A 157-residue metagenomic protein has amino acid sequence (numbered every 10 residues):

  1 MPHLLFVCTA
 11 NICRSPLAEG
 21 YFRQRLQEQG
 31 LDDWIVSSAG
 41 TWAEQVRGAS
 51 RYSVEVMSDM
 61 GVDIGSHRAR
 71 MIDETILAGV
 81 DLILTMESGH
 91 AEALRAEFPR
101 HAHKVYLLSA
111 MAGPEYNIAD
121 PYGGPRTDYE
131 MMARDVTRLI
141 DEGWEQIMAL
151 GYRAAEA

Functional and structural regions predicted by a protein language model:
M1-G79, E145-A157: Conserved active-site segments centered on acidic
F6, L84-T85: Hydrophobic beta-strand core positions in alpha/beta domains
S15, E87-S88: Helix N-cap/beta->alpha junction signal
L82, S88-A157: Phosphate-binding/catalytic loops
